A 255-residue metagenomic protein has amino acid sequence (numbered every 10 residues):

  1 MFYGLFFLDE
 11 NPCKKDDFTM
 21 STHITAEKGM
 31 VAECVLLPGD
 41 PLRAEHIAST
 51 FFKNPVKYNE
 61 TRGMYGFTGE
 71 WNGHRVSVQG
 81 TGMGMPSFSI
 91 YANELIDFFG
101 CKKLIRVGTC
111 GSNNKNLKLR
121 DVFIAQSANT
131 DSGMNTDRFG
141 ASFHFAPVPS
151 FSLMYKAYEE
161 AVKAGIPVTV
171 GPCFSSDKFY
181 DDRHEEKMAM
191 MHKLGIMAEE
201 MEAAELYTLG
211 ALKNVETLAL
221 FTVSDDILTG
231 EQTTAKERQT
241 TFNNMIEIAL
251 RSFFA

Functional and structural regions predicted by a protein language model:
F2-F7, F18: Aromatic (phenylalanine/tyrosine) cluster motif
C13-L153: Metabolite-binding pocket within alpha/beta catalytic cores that recognizes anionic/polar moieties
P41, G111, A128, F174-F179 (+3 more regions): Glycine-rich beta-alpha junction loops
V148-K193: Active-site rim beta-loop-alpha module in soluble metabolic enzymes
K156-A164, L209, I248-A255: Generic non-transmembrane alpha-helical segments
G195-A198: Short pre-catalytic strand/loop immediately N-terminal to key active-site residues, enriched for Gly-Thr
A204-E237: Zn-dependent metallopeptidase/amidohydrolase metal-coordination segment
I227-A255: His/Asp/Glu-rich mid-to-C-terminal helical/loop segments that flank catalytic regions of hydrolases
